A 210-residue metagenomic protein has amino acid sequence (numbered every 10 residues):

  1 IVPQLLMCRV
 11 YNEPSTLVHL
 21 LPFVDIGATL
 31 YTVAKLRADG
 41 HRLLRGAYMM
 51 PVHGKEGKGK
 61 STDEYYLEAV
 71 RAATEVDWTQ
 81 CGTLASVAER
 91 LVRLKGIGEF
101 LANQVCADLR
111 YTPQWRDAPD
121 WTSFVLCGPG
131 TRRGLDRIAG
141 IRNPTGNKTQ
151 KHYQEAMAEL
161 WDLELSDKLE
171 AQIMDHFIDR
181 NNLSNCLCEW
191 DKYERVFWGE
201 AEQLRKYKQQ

Functional and structural regions predicted by a protein language model:
I1-E56, Q210: Structure-specific DNA junction-binding interface
M7, G27, L44, S61-T62 (+2 more regions): A general marker of short, structured functional hotspots
A34-R90: A contiguous catalytic/ligand-binding core that recognizes phosphate-bearing ligands
D63-D77, C81-S86, N103-Q210: C-terminal accessory module of base-excision DNA glycosylases/AP lyases that mediates lesion recognition and DNA
L94-K95: Acyl activation and transfer enzymes in specialized metabolism, enriched for ANL adenylate-forming modules
